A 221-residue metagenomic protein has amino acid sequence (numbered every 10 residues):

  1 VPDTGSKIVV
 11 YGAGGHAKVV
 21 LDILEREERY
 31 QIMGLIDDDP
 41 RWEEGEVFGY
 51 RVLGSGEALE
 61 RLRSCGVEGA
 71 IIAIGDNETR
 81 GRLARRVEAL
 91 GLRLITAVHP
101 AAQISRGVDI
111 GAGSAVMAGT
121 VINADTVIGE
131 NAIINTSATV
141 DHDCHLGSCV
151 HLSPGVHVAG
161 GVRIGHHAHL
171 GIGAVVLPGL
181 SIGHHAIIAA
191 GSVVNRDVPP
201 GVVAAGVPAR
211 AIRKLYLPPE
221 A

Functional and structural regions predicted by a protein language model:
V1-G45, E60-R63: Hydrophobic, well-ordered beta-alpha structural blocks that scaffold small-molecule cofactor pockets
S6-V9, Q31-M33, E68-I71, L94 (+1 more regions): Short active-site oxyanion
A13, D37-D38, G75, H99 (+1 more regions): Cofactor-binding loop segments of dinucleotide-utilizing enzymes, especially the Rossmann-like FAD- and NAD(P)+-binding
G15-H16, E78-T79, V193, R210: Short alpha-helical
K18, D22, G81, R196 (+1 more regions): Alpha-helical elements of the RecA-like P-loop NTPase motor core of helicases
L21, R41-Q103: Phosphate-bearing ligand-interacting subdomains that bind or position ATP/ADP/UDP/GDP/NAD(P) or nucleotide-linked
A97-A205, A209-I212: Structural signal for interior beta-strand "rungs" in well-ordered beta-sheet cores of soluble enzyme domains
